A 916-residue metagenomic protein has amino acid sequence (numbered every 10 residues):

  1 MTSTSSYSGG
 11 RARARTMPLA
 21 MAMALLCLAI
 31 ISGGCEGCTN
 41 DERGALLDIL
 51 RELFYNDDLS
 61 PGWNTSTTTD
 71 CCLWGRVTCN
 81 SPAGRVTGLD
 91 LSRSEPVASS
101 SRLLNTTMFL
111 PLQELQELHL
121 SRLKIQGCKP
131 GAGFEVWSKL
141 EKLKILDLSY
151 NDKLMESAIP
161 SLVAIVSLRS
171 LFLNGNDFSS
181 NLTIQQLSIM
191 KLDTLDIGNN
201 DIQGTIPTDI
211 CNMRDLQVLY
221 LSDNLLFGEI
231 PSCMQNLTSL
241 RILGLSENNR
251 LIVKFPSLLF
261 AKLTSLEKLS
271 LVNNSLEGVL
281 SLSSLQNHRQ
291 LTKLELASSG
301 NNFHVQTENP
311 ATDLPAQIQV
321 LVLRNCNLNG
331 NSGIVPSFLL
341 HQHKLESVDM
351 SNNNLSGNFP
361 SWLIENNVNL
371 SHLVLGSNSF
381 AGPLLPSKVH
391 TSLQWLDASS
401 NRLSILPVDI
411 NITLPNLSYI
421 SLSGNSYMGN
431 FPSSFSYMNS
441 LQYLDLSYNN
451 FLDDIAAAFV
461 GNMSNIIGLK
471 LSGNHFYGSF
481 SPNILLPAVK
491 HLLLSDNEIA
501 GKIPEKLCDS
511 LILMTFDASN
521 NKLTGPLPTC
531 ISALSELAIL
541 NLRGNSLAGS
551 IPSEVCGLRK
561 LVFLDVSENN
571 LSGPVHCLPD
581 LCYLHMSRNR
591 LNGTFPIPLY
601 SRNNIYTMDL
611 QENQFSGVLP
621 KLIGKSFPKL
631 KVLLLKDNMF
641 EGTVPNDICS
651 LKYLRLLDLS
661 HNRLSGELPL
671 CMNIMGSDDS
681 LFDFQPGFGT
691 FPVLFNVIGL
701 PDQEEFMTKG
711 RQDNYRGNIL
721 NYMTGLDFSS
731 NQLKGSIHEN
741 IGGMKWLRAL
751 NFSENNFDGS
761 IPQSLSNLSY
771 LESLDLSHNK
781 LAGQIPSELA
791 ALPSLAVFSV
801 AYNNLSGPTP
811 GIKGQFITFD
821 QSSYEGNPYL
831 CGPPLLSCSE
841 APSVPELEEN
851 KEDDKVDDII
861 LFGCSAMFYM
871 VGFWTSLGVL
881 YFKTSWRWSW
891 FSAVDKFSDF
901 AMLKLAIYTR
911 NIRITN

Functional and structural regions predicted by a protein language model:
M1-N916: Plant-biased, solvent-exposed loop and capping regions within N-terminal extracellular ligand-binding ectodomains
